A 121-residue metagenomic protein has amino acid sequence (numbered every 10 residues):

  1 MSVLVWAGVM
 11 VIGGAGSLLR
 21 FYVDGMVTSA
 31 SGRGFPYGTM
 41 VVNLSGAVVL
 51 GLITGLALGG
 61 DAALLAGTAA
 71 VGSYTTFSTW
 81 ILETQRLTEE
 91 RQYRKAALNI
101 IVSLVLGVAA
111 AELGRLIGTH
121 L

Functional and structural regions predicted by a protein language model:
M1-L121: Membrane-interface helix-loop junctions in multi-pass transporters/channels
